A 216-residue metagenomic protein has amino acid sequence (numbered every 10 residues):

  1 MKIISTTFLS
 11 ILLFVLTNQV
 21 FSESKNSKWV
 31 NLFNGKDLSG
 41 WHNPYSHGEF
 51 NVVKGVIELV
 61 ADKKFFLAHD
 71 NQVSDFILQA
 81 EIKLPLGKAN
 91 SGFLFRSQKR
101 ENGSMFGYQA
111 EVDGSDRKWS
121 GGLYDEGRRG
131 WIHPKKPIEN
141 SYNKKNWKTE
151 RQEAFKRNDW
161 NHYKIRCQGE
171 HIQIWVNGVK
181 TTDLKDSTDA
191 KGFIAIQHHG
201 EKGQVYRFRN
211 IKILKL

Functional and structural regions predicted by a protein language model:
M1-K25: Bacterial Sec-dependent N-terminal signal peptides
V20-L216: Carbohydrate-interacting regions of secretory-pathway proteins
